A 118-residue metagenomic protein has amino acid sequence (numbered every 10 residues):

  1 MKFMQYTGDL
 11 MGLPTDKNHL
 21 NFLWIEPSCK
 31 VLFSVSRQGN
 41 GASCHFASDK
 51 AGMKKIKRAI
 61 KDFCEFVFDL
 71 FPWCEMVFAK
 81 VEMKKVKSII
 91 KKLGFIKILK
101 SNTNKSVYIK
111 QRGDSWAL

Functional and structural regions predicted by a protein language model:
M1-P14: Short amphipathic alpha-helix that is part of the acyltransferase structural core
T15-N21, K30-G41, L99: A conserved beta-strand-loop-helix scaffold within acyl/acetyltransferase catalytic domains
Q38-A51, S106: Conserved acetyl-CoA binding element of GNAT-fold acetyltransferases
N40, K85-L99: Conserved N-terminal glycine/acidic-rich loop preference
M53-D69, K92: Conserved acetyl-CoA-binding loop-helix of GNAT-fold acetyltransferases
V77-S88, N102: Conserved beta-strand-loop-alpha-helix junction that forms the acyl-donor binding cleft
I96-K110: Conserved catalytic-core motifs of GNAT/GCN5-like acyltransferases
D114-L118: Short, charged/polar, Gly/Pro-enriched secondary-structure boundary elements
